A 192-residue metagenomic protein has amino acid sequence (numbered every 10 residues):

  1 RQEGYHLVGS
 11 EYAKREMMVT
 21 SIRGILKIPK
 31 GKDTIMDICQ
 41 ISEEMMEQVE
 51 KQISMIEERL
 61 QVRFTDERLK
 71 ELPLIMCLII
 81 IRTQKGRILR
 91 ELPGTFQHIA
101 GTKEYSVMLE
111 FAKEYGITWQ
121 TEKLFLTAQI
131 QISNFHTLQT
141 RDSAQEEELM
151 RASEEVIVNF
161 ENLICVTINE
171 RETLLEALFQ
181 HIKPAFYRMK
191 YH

Functional and structural regions predicted by a protein language model:
R1-H192: A cross-family "folded-core" feature that marks the main globular domain of proteins
